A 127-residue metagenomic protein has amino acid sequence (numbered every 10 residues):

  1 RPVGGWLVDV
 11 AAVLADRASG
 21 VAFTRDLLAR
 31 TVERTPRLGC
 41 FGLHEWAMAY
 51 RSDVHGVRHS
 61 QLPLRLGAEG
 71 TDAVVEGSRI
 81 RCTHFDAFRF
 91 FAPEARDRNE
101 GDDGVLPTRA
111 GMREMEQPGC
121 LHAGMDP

Functional and structural regions predicted by a protein language model:
R1-R30: Active-site acidic/histidine clusters and adjacent loop/turn architecture that either coordinate catalytic ions
D16, G20, R37, C82 (+1 more regions): Secondary-structure capping and boundary motifs in well-ordered enzyme cores
D26-L38, W46, Y50-R51, G77: Catalytic micro-motifs at enzyme active sites that drive phosphoryl/nucleotidyl and oxygen chemistry
M48-G119: Glycine- and acidic-residue-rich phosphate-binding/metal-coordinating active-site segment common to enzymes that handle
E116, D126-P127: Long, charge-rich alpha-helical interaction segments
